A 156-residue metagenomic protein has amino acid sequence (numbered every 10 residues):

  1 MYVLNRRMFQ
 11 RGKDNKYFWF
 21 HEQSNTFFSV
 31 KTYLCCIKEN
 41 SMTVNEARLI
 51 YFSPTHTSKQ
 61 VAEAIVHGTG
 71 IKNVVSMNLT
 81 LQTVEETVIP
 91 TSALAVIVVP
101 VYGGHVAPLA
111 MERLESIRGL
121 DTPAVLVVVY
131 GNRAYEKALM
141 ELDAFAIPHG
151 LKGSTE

Functional and structural regions predicted by a protein language model:
T26-F27, Y33, I37-L49, S53-E156: FMN-binding flavodoxin-like domain, especially the glycine-rich phosphate-binding loop
